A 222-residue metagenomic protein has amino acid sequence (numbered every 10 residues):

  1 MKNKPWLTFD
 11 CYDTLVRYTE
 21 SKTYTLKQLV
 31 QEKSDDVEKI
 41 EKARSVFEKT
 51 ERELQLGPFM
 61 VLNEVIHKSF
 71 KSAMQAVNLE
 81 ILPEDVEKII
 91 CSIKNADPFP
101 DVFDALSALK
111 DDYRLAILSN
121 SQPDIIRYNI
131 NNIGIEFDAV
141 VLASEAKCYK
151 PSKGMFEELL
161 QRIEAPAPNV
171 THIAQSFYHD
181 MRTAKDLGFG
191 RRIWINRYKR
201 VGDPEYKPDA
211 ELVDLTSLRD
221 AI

Functional and structural regions predicted by a protein language model:
M1-L7, D35, I81, S107 (+1 more regions): Asp-based, Mg2+/Mn2+-dependent phosphohydrolase catalytic module
K2-P100: N-terminal helical cap/lid subdomain that shapes the substrate entry/recognition surface in HAD-like hydrolases
T19-T23, F103, S152-K153, E205: Conserved strand-to-helix beginnings and helix N-cap segments that scaffold or border functional pockets
L54-G57, I89-C91, D111, V140-L142 (+1 more regions): A short, structure-level motif marking secondary-structure boundaries and short turns
D101-D112: Catalytic-core regions built around general acid/base machinery
